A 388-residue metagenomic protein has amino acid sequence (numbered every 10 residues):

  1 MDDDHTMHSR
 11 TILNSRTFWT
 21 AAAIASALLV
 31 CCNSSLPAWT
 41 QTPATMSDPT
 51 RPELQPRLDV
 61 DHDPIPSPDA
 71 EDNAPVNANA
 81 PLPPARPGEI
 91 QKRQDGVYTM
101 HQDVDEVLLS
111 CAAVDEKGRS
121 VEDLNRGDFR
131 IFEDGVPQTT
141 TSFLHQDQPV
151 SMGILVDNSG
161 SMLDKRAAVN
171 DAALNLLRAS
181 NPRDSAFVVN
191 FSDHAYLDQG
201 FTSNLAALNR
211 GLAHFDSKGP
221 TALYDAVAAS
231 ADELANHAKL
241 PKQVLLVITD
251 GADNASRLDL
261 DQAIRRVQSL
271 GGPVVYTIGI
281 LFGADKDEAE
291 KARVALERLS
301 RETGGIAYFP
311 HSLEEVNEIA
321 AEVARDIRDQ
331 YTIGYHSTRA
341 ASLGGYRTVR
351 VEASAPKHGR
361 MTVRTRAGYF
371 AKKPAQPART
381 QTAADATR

Functional and structural regions predicted by a protein language model:
M1-D4, L29, P37, R51: A composition/secondary-structure signal for short, hydrophobic, low-basic-content segments with alpha-helix propensity
M1-W19: N-terminal secretory signal peptides that target proteins for export/translocation
I12, S34-L36, T40: Short, basic, low-complexity termini and linkers enriched in Ser/Thr/Gly/Pro that act as targeting/leader peptides
T20-S34: Bacterial N-terminal signal peptides
A38-R388: Scaffold/interface architecture of coatomer-like assemblies
